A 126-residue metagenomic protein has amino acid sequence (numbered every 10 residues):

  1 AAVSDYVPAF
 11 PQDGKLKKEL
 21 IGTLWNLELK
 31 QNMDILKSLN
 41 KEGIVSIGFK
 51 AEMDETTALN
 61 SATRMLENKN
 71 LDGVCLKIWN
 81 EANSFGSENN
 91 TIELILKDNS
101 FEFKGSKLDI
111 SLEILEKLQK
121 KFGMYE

Functional and structural regions predicted by a protein language model:
A1-N83, E93: Glycine-rich phosphate/dinucleotide-binding loop and adjoining beta-alpha-beta core of small-molecule
L71, I78-E126: Small-residue (G/A/S/T)-rich helix-start motifs and N-terminal tracts that mark the onset
